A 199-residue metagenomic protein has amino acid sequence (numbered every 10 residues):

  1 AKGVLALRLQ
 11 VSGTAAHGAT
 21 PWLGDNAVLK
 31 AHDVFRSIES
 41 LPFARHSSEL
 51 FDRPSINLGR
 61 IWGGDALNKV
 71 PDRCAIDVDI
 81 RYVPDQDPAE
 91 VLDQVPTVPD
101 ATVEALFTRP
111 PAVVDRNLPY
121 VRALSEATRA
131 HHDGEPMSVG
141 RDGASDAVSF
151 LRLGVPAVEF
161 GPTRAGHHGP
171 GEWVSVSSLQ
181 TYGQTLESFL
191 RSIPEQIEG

Functional and structural regions predicted by a protein language model:
V4-G199: Metal-dependent amide/peptide-bond hydrolase catalytic core, centered on the "pita-bread" metallohydrolase fold
